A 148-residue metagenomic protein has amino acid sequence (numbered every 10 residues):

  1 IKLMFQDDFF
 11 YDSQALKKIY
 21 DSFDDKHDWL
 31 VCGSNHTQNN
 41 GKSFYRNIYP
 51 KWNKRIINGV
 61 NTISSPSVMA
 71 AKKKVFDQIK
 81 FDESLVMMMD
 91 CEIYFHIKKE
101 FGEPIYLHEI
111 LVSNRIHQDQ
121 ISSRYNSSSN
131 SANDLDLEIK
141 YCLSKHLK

Functional and structural regions predicted by a protein language model:
I1-F9: Short beta-strand-to-loop acidic/aromatic patch adjacent to the donor-nucleotide binding site
L3, W29, I79: Hydrophobic "anchor" residues on beta-strands that sit immediately upstream of conserved functional sites
D7, D25, K99-G102: Alpha-helical structural elements of signaling/regulatory helical domains
F9, S13-F44: Conserved donor NDP-sugar-binding/catalytic core segment of glycosyltransferases
I19-D24, K73-I79, C142: Alpha-helix C-terminal capping segments
C32, R46-E138: Conserved nucleotide-sugar donor-binding catalytic segment
C142-K148: Membrane-interface aromatic/basic loop that binds lipid-linked glycans or pyrophosphate carriers, typified by
